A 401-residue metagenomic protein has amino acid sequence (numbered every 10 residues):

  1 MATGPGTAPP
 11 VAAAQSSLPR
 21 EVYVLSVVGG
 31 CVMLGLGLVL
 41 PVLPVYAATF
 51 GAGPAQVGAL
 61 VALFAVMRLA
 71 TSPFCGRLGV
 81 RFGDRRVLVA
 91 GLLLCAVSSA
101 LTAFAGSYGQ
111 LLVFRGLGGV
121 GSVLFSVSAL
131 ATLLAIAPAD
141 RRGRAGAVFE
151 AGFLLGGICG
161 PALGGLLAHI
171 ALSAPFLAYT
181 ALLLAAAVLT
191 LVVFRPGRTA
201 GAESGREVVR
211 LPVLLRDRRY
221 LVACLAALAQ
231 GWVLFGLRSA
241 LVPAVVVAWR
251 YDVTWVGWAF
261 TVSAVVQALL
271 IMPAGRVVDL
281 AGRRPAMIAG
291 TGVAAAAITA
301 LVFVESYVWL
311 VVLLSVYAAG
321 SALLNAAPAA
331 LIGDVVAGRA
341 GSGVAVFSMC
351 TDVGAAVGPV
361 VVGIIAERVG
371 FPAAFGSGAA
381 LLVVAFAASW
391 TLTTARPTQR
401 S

Functional and structural regions predicted by a protein language model:
G6-P19, R195-C224: Juxtamembrane intracellular "pre-TM" segments in multi-pass secondary transporters
P19-F50, Q56-G58, V222, L234-V245 (+1 more regions): Helix-loop boundary and gating motifs at the non-cytosolic
L36, L117-A129, Y317-P328: Core transmembrane helices of Major Facilitator Superfamily
A70-G106, V278-R284: Conserved MFS/SLC helix-loop-helix module at the cytosolic interface between two early adjacent transmembrane helices
G109-L117, V308-V316: Paired small-residue
F114-F153: Cytoplasmic helix-loop-helix junction between adjacent transmembrane helices in 12-TM secondary transporters
V148-L191: Helix-loop-helix hairpin linking two adjacent transmembrane segments in secondary transporters
A181-A200, A388-T393: C-terminal membrane-cytosol helix-exit motif in multi-pass small-molecule transporters
